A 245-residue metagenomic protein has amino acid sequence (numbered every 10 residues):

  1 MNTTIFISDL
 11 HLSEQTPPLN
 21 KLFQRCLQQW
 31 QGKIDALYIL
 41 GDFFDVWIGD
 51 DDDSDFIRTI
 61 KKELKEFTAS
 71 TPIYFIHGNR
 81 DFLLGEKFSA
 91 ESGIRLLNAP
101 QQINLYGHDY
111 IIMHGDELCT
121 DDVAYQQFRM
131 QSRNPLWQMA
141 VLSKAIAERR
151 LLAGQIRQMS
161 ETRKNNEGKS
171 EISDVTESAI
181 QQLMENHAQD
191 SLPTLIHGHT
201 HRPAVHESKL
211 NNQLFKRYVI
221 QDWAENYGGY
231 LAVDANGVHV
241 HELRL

Functional and structural regions predicted by a protein language model:
N2-T3, L12-L105: Core catalytic region of metal-dependent phosphoesterases/phosphodiesterases, especially metallo-beta-lactamase-like
T3, A36, H108, P193 (+1 more regions): Conserved catalytic motifs of the protein kinase core domain
I7-S8, L37-G41, P72-N79, M113 (+2 more regions): Active-site neighborhood of phospho(di)ester-bond hydrolases with catalytic His/Asp-centered motifs
L10, Q24, L243-L245: A structural signal for the main folded, soluble domain(s) of proteins
F43-F67, R163-L195: N-terminal short leaders/motifs
G93-N98, I111, D116, D122-F128 (+1 more regions): Conserved beta-sheet core of the metallophosphoesterase superfamily
G115-A179: Active-site-proximal loop/helix segment associated with metal-binding centers of metalloenzymes
